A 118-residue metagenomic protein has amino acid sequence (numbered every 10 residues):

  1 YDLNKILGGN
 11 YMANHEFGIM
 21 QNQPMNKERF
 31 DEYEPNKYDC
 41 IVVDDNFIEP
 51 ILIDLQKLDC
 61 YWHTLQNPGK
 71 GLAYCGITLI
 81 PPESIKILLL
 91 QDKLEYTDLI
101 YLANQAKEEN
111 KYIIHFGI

Functional and structural regions predicted by a protein language model:
Y1-Y112, F116-I118: Acidic (Asp/Glu-rich) sequence patches and key acidic residues that form negatively charged surfaces used
